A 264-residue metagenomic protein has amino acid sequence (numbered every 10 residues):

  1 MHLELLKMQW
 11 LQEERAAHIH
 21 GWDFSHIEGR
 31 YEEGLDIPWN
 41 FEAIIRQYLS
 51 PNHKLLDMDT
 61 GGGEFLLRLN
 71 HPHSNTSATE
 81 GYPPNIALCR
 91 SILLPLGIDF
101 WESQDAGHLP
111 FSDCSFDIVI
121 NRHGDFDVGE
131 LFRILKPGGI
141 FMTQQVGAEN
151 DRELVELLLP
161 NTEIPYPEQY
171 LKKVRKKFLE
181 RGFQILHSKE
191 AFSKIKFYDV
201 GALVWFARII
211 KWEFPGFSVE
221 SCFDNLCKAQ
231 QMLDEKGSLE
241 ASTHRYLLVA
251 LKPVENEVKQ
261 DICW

Functional and structural regions predicted by a protein language model:
M1-H26: N-terminal, positively charged/glycine-rich alpha-helical extensions of SAM-dependent methyltransferases
G21-H26, E32-K54, E64-R68: Conserved alpha-helix/loop element of class I SAM-dependent methyltransferases that forms part of the SAM/SAH-binding
K54-H108: Class I SAM-dependent methyltransferase SAM/SAH-binding core
H108-I118: A short acidic, Gly/Pro-enriched loop at the edge of an enzyme's catalytic core that lines a small-molecule cofactor
F126-M142: A short glycine-rich, Lys/Arg-flanked "PGG" loop and its adjoining helix->strand segment in the class I
V146-P165: Short, glycine-/aromatic-enriched active-site segment of Class I SAM-dependent methyltransferases
L159-K173, F214: Acceptor-substrate binding/catalytic loop of class I
Q184, E190-W264: Conserved Class I S-adenosyl-L-methionine
